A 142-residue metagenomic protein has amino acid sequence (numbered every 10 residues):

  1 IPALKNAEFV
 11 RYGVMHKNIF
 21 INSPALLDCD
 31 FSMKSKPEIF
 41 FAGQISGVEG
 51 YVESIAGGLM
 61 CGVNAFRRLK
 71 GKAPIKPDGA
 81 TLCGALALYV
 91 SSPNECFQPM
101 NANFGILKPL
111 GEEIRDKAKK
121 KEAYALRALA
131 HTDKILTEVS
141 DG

Functional and structural regions predicted by a protein language model:
I1-V48, I55-A56, I75-Y89, F97-N103 (+1 more regions): A glycine-rich dinucleotide-binding beta-alpha-beta segment and adjacent secondary-structure elements that constitute
V48-Y51, K119: A generic structural signal for short coil/turn motifs at secondary-structure boundaries
G50, S54-G57, C61, Y124 (+1 more regions): Generic hydrophobic secondary-structure packing signal
S54-P77: Internal hydrophobic alpha-helix adjacent to the cofactor/substrate pocket in enzyme cavities
N64, A85, H131-K134: Alpha-helical scaffold segments in soluble metabolic enzymes
M100-G142: C-terminal auxiliary extensions adjacent to catalytic cores
